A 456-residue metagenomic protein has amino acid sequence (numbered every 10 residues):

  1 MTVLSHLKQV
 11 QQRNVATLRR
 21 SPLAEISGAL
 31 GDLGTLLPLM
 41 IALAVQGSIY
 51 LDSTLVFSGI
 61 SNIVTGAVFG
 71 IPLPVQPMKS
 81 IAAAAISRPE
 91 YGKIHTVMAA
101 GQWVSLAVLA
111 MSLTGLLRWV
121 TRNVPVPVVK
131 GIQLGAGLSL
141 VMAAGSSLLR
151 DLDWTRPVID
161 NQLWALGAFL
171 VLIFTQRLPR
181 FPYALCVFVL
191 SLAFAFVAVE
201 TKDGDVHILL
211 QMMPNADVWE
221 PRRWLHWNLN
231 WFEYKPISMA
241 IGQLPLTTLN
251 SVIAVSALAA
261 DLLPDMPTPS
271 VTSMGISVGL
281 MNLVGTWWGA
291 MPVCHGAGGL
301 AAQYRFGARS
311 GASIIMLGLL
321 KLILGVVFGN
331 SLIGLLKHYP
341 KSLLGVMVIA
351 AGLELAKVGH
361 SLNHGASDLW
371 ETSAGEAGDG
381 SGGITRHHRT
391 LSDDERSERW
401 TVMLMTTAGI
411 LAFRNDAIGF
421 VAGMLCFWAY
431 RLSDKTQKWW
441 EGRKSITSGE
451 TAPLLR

Functional and structural regions predicted by a protein language model:
M1-R20, A24, R122, D379-S381 (+1 more regions): Intrinsically disordered, low-complexity regions flanking or connecting the multi-pass transmembrane cores of membrane
T2-L23, A42-V64, M239-G311: Membrane-embedded helical hairpins/re-entrant loop segments and their flanking transmembrane helices within multi-pass
L23-G34, D160, W164-A168, E200 (+2 more regions): Hydrophobic, membrane-embedded alpha-helices of multi-pass small-molecule transporters
S27-G28, I63-L73, I241-L246, L280-A290 (+3 more regions): Transmembrane alpha-helix interface/packing and boundary motifs in multi-pass membrane proteins, characterized by
S27-L30, V124-V128, V158, S238-T248 (+3 more regions): Hydrophobic alpha-helical transmembrane segments of multi-pass membrane proteins
S27-P89: Transmembrane helix-boundary motif of multi-pass solute transporters/channels
T35-I41, S58-N62, K79-A84, W164-I173 (+4 more regions): Hydrophobic, membrane-inserted alpha-helices
E90-K202, M316, L320-R456: Membrane-embedded alpha-helical modules
